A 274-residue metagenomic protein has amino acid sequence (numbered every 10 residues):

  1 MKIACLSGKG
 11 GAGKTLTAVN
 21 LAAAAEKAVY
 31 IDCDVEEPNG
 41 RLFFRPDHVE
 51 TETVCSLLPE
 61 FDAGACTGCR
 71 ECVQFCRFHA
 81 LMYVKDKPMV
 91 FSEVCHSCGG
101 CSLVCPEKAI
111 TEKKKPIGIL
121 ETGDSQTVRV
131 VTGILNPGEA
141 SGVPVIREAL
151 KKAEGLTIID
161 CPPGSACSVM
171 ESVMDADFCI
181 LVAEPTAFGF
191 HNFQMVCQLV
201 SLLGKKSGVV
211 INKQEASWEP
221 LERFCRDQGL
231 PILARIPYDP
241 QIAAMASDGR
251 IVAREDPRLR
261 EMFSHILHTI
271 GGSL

Functional and structural regions predicted by a protein language model:
M1-A25: Walker A (P-loop) phosphate-binding motif
A4, A28, T157, C179-I180: Short, well-ordered beta-strand core segments
A28-R41, K114-G118: Short beta-strand-centered segment that lines the nucleotide-binding/catalytic pocket of NTP-utilizing
C33-D34, T132-P137, I146-V169: Switch II (G3) loop of P-loop NTPases
P38-L57, T122-G123: P-loop NTPase switch/communication element
E60-H79, M89-K108: Cysteine-centered iron-sulfur cluster-binding motifs in ferredoxin-type domains/subunits of redox enzymes
S168-A187, F193: Inter-motif core of Ras-like GTPase G domains
L199-L274: C-terminal lobe/tail of nucleotide-utilizing enzymes
